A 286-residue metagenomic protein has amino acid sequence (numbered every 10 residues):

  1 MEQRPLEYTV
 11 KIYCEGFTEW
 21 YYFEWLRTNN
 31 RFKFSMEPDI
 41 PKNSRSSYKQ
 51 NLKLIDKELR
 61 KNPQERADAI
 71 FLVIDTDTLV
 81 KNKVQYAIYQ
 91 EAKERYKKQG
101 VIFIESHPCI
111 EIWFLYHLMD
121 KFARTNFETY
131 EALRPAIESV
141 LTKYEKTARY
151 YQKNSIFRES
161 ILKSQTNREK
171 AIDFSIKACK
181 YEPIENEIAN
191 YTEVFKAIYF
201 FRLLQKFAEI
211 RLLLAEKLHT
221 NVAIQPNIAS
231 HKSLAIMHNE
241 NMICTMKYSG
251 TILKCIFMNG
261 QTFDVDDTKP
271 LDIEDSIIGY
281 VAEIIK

Functional and structural regions predicted by a protein language model:
M1-E7, W20-P41, K57-F71, T76-A229 (+2 more regions): C-terminal accessory helical subdomains adjacent to catalytic cores in phosphodiester- and nucleotide-handling enzymes
T9-Y13: Conserved beta-strand elements of the Class I
F32, S44-L52: Eukaryotic endosomal/vacuolar membrane-trafficking regulators centered on PX-domain-mediated PI3P pathways
A178, S233-I236, I252-M258: Short polybasic amphipathic segments
Q225-H231, Y248-T251: Short, ordered beta-strand-loop transition motifs
N227-N241: Ser/Thr-rich, low-complexity intrinsically disordered terminal regions
N241-L271: Intrinsically disordered, low-complexity regulatory segments enriched in Ser/Thr/Pro and charged residues
